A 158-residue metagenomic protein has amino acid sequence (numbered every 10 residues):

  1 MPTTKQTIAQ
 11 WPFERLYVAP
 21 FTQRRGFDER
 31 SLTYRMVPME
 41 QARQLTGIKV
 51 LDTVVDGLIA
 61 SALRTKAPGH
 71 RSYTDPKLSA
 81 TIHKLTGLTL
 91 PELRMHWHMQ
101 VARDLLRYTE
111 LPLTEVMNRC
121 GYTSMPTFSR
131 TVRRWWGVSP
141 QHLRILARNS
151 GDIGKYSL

Functional and structural regions predicted by a protein language model:
M1-K77, H83-L85, T89, M99 (+2 more regions): Alpha-helical bundle regulatory/interaction domains
E92, H96: Short, basic-rich loop-to-helix N-cap that marks the start of a DNA-contacting helix
